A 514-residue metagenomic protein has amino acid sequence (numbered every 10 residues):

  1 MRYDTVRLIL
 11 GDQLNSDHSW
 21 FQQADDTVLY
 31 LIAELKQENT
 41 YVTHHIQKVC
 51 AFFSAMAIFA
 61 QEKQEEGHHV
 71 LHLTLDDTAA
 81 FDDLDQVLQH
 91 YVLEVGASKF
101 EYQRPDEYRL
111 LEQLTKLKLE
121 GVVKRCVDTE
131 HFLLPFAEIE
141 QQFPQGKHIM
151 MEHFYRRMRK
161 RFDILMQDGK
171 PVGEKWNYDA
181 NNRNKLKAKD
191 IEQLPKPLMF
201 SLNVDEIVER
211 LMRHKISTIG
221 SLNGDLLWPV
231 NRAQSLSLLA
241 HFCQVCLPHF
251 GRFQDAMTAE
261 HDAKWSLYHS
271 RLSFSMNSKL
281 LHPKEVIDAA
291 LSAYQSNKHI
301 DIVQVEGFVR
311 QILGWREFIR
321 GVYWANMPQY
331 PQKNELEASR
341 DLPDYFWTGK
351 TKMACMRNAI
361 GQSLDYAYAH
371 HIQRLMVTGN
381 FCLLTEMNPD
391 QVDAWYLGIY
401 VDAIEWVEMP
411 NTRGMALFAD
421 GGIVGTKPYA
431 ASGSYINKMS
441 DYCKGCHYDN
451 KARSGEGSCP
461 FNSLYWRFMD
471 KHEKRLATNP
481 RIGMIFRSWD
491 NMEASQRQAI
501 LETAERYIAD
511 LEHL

Functional and structural regions predicted by a protein language model:
M1-L75: N-terminal beta-strand-loop-alpha-helix module at the start of alpha/beta ligand-binding or catalytic domains
L10, N15, S237, A263-L514: C-terminal catalytic domain of photolyase/cryptochrome flavoproteins, centering on the FAD-binding pocket
Q13-N15, A79, R104-E112, L383: Gly/Ser/Thr-rich loops at beta-strand to alpha-helix junctions that form or flank small-molecule/cofactor-binding
D17-F21, Y41-H44, D82-D85, L110-T115 (+2 more regions): A short acidic (Asp/Glu
A33, V123-P135, W406-G414: A generic structural motif
D76-D82: Acidic-and-aromatic substrate-binding clefts and catalytic sites of carbohydrate-active enzymes
D83-W228: Beta-rich, aromatic/charged-enriched effector core domains that present basic-aromatic interfaces for binding
K170-V305: A charged, amphipathic alpha-helical module
